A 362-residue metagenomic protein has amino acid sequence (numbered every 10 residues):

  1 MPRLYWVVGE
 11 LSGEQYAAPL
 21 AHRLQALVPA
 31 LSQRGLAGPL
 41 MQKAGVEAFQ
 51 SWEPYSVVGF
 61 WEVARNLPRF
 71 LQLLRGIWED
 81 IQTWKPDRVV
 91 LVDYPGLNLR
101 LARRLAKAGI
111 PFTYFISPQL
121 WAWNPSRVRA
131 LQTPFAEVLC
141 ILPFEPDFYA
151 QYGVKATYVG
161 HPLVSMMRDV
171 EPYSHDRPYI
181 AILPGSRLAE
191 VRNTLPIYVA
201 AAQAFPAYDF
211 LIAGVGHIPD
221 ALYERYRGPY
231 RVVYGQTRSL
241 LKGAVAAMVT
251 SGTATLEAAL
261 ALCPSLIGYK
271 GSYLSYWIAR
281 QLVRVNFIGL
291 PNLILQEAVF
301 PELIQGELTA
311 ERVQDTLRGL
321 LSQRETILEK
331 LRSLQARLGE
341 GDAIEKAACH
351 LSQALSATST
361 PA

Functional and structural regions predicted by a protein language model:
M1-A362: Nucleotide-activated sugar donor-binding and catalytic core shared by glycosyltransferases and related lipid-linked
